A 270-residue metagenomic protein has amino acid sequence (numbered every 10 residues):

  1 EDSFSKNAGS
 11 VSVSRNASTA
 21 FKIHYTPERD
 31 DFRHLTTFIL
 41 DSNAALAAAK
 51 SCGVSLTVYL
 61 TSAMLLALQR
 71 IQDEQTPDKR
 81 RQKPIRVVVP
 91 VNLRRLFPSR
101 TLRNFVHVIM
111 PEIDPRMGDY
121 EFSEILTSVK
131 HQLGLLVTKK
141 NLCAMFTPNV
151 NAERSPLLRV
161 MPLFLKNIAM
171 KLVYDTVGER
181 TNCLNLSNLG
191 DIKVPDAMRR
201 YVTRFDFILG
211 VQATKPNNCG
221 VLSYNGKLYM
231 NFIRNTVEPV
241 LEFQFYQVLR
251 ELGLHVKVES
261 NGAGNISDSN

Functional and structural regions predicted by a protein language model:
E1-H34, L40, V89: Short amphipathic alpha-helices and their capping loops
S12, N43-A48: Active-site nucleophile-His-acid catalytic modules used for acyl/amide transfer and hydrolysis across diverse enzymes
L35-L40, L46, Q69-N270: Acyl-thioester-dependent acyl-group transfer interface
A49-L56: Alpha-helical hinge/cap motifs
L56-L65: Short amphipathic alpha-helical segments
